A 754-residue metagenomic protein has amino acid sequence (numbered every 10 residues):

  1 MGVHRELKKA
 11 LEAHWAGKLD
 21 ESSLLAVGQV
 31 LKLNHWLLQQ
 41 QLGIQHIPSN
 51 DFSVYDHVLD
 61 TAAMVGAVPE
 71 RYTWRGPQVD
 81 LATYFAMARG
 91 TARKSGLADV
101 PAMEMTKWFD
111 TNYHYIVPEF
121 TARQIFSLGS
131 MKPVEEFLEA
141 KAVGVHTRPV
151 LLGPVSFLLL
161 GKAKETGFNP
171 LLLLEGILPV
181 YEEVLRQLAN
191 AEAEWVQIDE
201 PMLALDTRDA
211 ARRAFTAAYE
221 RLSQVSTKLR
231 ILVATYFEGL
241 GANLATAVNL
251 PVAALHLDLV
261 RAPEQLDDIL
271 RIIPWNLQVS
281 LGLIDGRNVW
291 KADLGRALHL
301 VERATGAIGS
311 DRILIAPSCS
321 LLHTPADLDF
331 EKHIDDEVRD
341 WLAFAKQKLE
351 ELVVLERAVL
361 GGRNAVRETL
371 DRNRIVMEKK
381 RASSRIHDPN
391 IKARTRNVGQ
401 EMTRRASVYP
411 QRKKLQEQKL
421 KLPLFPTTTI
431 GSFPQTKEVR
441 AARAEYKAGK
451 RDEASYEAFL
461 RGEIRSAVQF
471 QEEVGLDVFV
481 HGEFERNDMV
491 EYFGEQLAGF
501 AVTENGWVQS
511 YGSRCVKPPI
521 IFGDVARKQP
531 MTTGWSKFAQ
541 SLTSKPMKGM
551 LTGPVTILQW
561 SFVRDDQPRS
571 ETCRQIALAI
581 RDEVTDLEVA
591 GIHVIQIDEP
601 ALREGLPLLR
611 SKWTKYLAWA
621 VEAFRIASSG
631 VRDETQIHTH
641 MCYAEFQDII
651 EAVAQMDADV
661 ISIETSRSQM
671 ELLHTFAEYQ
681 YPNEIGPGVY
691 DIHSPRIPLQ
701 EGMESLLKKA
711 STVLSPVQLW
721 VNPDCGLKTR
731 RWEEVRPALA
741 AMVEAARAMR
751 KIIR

Functional and structural regions predicted by a protein language model:
M1-R754: Domain-level signal for soluble alpha/beta catalytic cores
